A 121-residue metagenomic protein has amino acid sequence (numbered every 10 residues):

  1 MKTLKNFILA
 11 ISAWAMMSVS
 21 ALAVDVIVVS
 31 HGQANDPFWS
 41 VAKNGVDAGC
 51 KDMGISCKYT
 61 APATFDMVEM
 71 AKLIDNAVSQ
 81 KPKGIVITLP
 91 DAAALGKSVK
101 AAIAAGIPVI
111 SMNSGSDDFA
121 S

Functional and structural regions predicted by a protein language model:
K2-I8, A21-S121: A residue-level marker of the well-folded mature domains of exported/periplasmic proteins
I8-S18: Bacterial N-terminal signal peptides
